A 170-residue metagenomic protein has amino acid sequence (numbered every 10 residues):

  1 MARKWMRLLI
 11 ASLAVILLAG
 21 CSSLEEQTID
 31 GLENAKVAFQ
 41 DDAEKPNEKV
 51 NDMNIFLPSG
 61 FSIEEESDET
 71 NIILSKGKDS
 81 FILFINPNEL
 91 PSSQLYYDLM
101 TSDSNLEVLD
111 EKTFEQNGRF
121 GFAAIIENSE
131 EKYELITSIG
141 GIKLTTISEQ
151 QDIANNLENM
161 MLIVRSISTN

Functional and structural regions predicted by a protein language model:
A2-L9: Bacterial N-terminal signal peptides that target proteins for export
I16-G20: C-terminal motif of bacterial Sec signal peptides marking the signal peptidase cleavage site
S22-E25: Bacterial signal peptide processing site
T28-E66: N-terminal "mature-domain start" segment
Q40-P46, E69-I72, E115-A124: Short, hydrophobic/aromatic-rich segments at coil-to-beta transitions
V50-Y97: Secretory pathway targeting signatures of secreted, lumenal, and periplasmic proteins
D103-Q151: Signature of long, low-cysteine stretches enriched in small and polar/charged residues
L144-N170: Surface-exposed amphipathic alpha-helical segments
